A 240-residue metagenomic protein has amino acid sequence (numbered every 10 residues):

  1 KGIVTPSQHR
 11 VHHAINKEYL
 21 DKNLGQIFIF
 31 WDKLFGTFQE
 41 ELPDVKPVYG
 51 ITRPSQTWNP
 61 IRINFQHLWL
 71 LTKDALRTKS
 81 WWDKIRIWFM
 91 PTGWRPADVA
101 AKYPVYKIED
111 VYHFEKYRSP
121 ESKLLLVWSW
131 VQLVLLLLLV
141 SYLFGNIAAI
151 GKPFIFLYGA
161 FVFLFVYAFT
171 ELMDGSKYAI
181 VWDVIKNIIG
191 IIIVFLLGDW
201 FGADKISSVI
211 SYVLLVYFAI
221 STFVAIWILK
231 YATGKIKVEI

Functional and structural regions predicted by a protein language model:
K1-S129, Y178, L214-S221, W227-I240: Cytosolic/stromal cytosol-facing helical appendages immediately following the last transmembrane segment
Y117-V238: Substrate-recognition/cap regions that form aromatic- and gly/pro-loop-enriched pockets for small-molecule ligands
